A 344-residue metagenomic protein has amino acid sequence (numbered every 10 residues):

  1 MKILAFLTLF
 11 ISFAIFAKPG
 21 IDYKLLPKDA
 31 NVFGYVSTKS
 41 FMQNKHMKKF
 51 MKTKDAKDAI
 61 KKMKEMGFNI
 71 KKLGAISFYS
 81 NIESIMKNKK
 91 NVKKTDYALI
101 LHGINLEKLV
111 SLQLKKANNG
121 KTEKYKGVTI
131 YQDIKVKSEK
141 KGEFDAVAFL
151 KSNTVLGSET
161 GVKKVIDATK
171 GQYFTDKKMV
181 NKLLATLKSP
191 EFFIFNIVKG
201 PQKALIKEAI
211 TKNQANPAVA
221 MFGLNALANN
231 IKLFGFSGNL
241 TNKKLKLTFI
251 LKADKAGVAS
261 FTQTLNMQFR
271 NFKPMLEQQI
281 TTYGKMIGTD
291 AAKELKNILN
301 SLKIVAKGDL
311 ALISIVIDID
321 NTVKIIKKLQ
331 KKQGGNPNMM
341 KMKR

Functional and structural regions predicted by a protein language model:
I3-F13: Sec-dependent N-terminal signal peptides
F16-P19: Boundary at the C-terminal end of the N-terminal hydrophobic targeting segment
L26-M42, K52-I76, N119-N242, V258 (+3 more regions): An internal, short helix-loop-strand segment that often contains or flanks glycine-aspartate motifs
T38-K39, N81, H102-L106, K151-N153 (+3 more regions): Solvent-exposed coil/turn segments that connect beta secondary-structure elements in extracytoplasmic/periplasmic
T53-K62, T95-N119, K255-Q279, Y283: Short, solvent-exposed recognition patches
L73-L106, T241-G257: A short acidic-to-branched-hydrophobic micro-motif
N225-A306: Intrinsically disordered, low-complexity segments enriched in Gly and acidic/Ser/Thr residues that form flexible
K243, M286-R344: A cross-kingdom marker for long, charged
